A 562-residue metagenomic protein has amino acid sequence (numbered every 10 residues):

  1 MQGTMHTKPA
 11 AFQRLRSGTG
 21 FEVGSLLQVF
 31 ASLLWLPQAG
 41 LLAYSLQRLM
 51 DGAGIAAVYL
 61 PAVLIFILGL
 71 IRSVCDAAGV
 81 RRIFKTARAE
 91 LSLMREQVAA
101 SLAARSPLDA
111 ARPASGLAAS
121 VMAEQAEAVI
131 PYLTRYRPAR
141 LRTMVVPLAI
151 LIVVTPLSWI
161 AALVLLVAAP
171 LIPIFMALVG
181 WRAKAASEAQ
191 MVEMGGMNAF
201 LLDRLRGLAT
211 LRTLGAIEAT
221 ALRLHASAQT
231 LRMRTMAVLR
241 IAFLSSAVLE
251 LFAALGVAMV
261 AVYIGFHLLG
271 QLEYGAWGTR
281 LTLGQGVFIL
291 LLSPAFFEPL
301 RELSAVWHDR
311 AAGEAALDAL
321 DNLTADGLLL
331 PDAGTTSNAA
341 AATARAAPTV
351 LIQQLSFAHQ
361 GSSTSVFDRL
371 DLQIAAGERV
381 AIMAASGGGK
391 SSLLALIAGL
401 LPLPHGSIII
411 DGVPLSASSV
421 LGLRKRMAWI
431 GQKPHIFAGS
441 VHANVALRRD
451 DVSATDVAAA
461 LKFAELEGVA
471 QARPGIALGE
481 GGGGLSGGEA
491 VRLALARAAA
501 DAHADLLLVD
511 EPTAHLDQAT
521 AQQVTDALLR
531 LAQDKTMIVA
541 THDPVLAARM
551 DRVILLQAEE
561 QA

Functional and structural regions predicted by a protein language model:
M1-W35, I83, A128, M233 (+2 more regions): Membrane-integrated ABC transporters
G3, E96-S120, A126, L201-R223 (+3 more regions): Short intracellular "coupling" helices and adjacent cytoplasmic loop segments at the cytosolic face of multi-pass
F12-T19, P107, E124-L133, R137 (+4 more regions): An intracellular "coupling" helix at the cytosolic face of ABC transporter transmembrane type-1 domains
T19-V74, I160, L272-T279: Transmembrane helix-loop-helix hairpins at lipid-water interfaces of multipass membrane proteins, especially the type-1
F21-F30, A139-A189, F266: Transmembrane helices of ABC transporter permease
A216, S293-L323, S440: Cytosolic ends of transmembrane helices, especially the final helix of ABC transmembrane type-1 domains
A398: Helix-to-loop junction immediately C-terminal to a conserved catalytic motif
P434-A477, A498-A504: Conserved "ABC signature" C-loop
